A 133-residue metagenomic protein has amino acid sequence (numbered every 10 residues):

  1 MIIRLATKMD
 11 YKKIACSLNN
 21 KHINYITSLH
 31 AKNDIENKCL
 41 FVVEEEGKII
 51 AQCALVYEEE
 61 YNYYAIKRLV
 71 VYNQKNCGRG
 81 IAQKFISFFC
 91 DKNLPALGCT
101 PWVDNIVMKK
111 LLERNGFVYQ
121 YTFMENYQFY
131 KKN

Functional and structural regions predicted by a protein language model:
M1-I3: Extreme N-terminal starter segment of soluble prokaryotic enzymes
L5-K67, V71-K75, F123: Acetyl-CoA-dependent GNAT
C77-D91, K110, R114: Conserved acetyl-CoA-binding loop-helix of GNAT-fold acetyltransferases
D91-V103: Conserved GNAT acetyl-CoA-binding A-motif
T100-P101, V118-K131: Conserved catalytic-core motifs of GNAT/GCN5-like acyltransferases
V103-Y121: Conserved active-site alpha-helix within GNAT-family acetyltransferase domains
